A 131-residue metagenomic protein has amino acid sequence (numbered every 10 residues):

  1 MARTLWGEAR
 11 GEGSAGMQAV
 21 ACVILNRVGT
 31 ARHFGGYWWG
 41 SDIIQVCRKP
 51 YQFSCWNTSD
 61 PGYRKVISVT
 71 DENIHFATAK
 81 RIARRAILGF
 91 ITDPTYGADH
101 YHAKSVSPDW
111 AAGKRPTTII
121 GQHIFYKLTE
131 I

Functional and structural regions predicted by a protein language model:
M1-I131: Bacterial extracytoplasmic/cell-wall-associated proteins, especially those involved in peptidoglycan
